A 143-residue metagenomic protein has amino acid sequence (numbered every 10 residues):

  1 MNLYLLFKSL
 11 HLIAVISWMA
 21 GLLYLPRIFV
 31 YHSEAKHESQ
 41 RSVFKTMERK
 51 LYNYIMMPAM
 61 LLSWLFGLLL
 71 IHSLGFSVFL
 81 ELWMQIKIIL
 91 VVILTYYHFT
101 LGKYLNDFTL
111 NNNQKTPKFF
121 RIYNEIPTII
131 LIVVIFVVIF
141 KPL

Functional and structural regions predicted by a protein language model:
M1-L143: Polytopic transmembrane helical bundles with strong interfacial aromatic enrichment
